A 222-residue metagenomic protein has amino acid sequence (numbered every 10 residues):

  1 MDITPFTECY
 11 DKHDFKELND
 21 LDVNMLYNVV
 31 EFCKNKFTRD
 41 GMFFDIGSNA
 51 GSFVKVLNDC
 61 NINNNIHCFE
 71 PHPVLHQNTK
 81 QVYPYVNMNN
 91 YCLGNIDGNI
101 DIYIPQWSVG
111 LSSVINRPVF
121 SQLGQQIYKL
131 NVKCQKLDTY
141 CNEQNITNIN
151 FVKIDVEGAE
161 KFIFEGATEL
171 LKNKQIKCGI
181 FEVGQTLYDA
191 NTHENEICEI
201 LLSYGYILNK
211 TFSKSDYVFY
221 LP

Functional and structural regions predicted by a protein language model:
M1-P222: Phosphate/nucleotide-binding beta-alpha loop and adjacent structural elements of enzyme active sites
